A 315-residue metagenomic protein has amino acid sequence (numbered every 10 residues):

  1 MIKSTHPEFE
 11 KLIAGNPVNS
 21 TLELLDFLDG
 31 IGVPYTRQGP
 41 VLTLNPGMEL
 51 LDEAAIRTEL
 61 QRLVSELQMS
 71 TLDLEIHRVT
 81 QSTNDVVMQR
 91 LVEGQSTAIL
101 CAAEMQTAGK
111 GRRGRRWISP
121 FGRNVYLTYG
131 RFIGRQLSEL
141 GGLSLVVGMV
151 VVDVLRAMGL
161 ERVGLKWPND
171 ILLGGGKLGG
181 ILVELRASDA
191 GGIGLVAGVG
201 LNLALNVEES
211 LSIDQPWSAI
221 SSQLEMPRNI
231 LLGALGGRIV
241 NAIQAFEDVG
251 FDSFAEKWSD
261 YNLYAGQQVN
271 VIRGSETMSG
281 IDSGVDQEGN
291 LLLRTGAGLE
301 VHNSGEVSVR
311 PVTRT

Functional and structural regions predicted by a protein language model:
M1-I31, T36, M48, G134-V163 (+1 more regions): Long, positively charged amphipathic alpha-helical accessory segments at protein N-termini or as interdomain linkers
I2-A157: N-terminal lobe of the biotin/lipoate ligase/transferase fold
S70, Q95-T97, W167, G176 (+1 more regions): Short, basic and Ser/Thr-rich N-terminal targeting/leader segments
R78, L165-W167: Short loop/edge segments at beta-strand edges and connector loops that shape dinucleotide/nucleotide cofactor-binding
T83, G109, L127, D170 (+3 more regions): Residue-level signal for inorganic ion chemistry
A103-E104, W167-P168, V199: A secondary-structure boundary/capping signal
